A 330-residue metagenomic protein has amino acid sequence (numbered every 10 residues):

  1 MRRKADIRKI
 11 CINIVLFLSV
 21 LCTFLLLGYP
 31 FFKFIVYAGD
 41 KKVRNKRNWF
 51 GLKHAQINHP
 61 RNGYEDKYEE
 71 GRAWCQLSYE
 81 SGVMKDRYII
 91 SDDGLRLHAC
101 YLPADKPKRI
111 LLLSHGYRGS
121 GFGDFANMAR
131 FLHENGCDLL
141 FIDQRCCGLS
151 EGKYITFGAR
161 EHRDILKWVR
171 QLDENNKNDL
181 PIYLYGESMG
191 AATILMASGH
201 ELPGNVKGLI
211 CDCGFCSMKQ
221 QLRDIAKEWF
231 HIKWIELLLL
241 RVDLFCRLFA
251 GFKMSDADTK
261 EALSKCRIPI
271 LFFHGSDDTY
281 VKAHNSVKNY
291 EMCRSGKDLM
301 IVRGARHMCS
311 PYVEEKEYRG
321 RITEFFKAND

Functional and structural regions predicted by a protein language model:
V15-I89: An N-terminal hydrophobic leader/cap segment in hydrolases
Y117-F131, Q144: The serine-hydrolase catalytic nucleophile loop
F131-E151: Conserved alpha/beta-hydrolase
I155-N176: Alpha/beta-hydrolase active-site loop
M196-K253, E261: Hydrolase active-site cap/lid region
T259, I268, K282-E291: Short alpha-helix in the alpha/beta-hydrolase fold that links the catalytic acid
K265-R267, F272-H274, D278: Short beta-strand/loop motif that positions the catalytic acidic residue of the alpha/beta-hydrolase fold
A305-R319: Catalytic histidine-centered segment of alpha/beta-hydrolase-like enzymes
